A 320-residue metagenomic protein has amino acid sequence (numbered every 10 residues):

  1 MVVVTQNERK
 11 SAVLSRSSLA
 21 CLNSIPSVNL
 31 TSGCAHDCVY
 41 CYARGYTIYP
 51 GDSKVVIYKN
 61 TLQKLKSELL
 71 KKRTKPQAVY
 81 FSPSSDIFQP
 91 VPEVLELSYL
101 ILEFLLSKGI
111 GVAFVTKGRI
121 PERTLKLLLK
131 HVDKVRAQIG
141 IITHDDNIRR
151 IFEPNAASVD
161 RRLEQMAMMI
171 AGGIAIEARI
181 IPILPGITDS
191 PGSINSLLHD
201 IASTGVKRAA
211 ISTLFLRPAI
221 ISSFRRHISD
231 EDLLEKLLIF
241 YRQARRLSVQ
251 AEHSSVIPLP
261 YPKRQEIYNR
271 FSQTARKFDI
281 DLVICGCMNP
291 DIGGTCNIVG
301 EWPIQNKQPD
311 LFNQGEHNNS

Functional and structural regions predicted by a protein language model:
M1-Q138, I142, D146-R150, V159 (+1 more regions): Conserved Radical SAM active-site core
V2-R9, S193-S320: Auxiliary Fe-S-binding modules of radical SAM enzymes
V56-N60, E93, E153-R161, D189-S196 (+2 more regions): Alpha-helix N-cap and loop-to-helix initiation/capping positions
V79, V112-F114, A137-I139, I176-I180 (+2 more regions): Hydrophobic faces of well-ordered beta-strands that scaffold small-molecule active sites in alpha/beta enzyme cores
S84-D86, K117-R119, G140-H144, I181-P185 (+2 more regions): Active-site beta-loop-alpha junctions enriched in small/polar residues
L106, L129, L163-G172, S272-R276: Surface-exposed amphipathic alpha-helices with a cationic face
N155, M168-S190, L214-L216, S254-L259: Conserved strand-turn element in the central/C-terminal portion of the radical SAM core barrel that lines
